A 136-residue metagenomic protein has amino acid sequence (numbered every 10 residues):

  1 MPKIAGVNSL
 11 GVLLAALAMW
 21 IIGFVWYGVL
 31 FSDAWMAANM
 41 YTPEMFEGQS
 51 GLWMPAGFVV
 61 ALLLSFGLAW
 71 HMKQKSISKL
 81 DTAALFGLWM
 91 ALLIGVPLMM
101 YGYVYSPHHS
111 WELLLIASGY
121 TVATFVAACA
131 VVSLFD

Functional and structural regions predicted by a protein language model:
M1-D136: Juxtamembrane/disordered regions of integral membrane proteins
